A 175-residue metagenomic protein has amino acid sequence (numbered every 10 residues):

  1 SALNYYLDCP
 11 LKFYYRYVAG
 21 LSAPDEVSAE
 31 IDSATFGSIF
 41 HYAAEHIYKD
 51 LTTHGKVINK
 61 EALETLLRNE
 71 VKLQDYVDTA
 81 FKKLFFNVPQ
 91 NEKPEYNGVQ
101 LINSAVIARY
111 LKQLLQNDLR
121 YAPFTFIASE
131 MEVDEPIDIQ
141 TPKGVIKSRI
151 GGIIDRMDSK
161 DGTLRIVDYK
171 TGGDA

Functional and structural regions predicted by a protein language model:
S1-K49: C-terminal, charged and often intrinsically disordered regions of DNA end-processing helicases and nucleases
L3-Y6, D118-R120, I146-S148, R156-D158: A general structural signal for short secondary-structure junctions and capping/turn motifs
C9-S22, T79-F86, D158, T163-G173: Active-site-adjacent bridging/hinge elements
V27-I31, T35, G98-V106, Q140-S148 (+1 more regions): Short, contiguous acidic/charged loop-to-helix segments that flank catalytic cores in large enzymes
A43-I137: A non-catalytic, helix-rich entry segment at domain boundaries
A128-A175: Non-catalytic protein-protein interaction segments used by genome-maintenance enzymes to assemble and couple activities
